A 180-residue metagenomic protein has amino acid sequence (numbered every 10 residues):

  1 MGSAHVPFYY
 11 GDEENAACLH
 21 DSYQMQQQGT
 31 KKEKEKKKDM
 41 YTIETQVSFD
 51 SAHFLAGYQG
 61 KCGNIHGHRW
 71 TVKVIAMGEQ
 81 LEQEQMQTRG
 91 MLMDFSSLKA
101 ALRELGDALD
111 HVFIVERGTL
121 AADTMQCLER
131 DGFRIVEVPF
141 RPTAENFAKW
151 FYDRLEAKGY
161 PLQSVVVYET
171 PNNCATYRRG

Functional and structural regions predicted by a protein language model:
A4-V6, V138: Intrinsic-disorder/low-complexity coil detector
Q26-Q28: Cationic, low-complexity basic patches in intrinsically disordered or flexible, solvent-exposed regions
T30-K36: Acidic, glutamate-rich low-complexity segments that are typically intrinsically disordered and often form long
K37-G180: Charge-rich, low-complexity N-terminal segments
